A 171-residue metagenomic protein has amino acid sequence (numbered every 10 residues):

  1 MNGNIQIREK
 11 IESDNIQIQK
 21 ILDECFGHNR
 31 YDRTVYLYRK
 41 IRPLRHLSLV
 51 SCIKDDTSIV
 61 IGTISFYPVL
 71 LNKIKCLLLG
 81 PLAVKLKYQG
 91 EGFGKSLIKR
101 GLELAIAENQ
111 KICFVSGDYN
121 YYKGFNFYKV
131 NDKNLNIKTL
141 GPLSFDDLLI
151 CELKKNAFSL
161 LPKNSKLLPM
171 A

Functional and structural regions predicted by a protein language model:
I5-I18: A short beta-loop-alpha structural element at the N-terminal edge of CoA-dependent acyl/N-acetyltransferase catalytic
Q19, D23-S48, I53-D55, V60-C76 (+1 more regions): A conserved beta-strand-loop-helix scaffold within acyl/acetyltransferase catalytic domains
I53-D56, K87, E152-A157: Short loop segments at secondary-structure junctions
L78, L82, R100-E103, C113-Y119 (+1 more regions): Hydrophobic, well-ordered secondary-structure scaffolds
Y88-R100, Q110: Conserved acetyl-CoA pyrophosphate-binding loop and the N-cap/start of the following alpha-helix in GNAT-like
A107-K111, G117-L143: Conserved active-site alpha-helix within GNAT-family acetyltransferase domains
I137-A171: C-terminal "cap" of GNAT-fold acetyltransferases
